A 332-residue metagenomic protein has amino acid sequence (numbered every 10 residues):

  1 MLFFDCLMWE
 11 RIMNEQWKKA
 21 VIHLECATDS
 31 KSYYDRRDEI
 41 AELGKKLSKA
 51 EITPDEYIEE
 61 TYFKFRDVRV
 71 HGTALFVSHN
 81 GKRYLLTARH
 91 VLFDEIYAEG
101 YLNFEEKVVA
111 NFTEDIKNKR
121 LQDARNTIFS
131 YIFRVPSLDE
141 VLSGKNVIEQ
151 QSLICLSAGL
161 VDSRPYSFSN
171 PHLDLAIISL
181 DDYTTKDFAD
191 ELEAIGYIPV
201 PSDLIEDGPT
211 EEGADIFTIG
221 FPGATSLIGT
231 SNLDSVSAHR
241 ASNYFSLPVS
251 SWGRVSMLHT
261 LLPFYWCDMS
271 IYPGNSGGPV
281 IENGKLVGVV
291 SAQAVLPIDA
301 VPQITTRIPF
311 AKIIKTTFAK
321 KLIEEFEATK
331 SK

Functional and structural regions predicted by a protein language model:
M1-I12: N-terminal amphipathic/basic-hydrophobic helices that include classical n-h-c signal peptides and signal-anchor
A20-S143, D181-Y183, N283: Catalytic histidine site
F63-F65, S242-S246, P302: Short consensus segments that form the blades of beta-propeller domains, in both extracellular/periplasmic
H71, V108-T260, F264, E282-N283: Serine endopeptidase catalytic core focused on the charge-relay Asp
L75, D268-V290: Catalytic nucleophile loop of clan PA
G81, V280-K332: C-terminal subregion of chymotrypsin/trypsin-like serine protease catalytic domains
A88-V91, I219-G223, G288-I298: Short beta->alpha transition motifs characteristic of CBS
F93-D94, Y183-T185, W266-S276: Short solvent-exposed strand/turn elements
